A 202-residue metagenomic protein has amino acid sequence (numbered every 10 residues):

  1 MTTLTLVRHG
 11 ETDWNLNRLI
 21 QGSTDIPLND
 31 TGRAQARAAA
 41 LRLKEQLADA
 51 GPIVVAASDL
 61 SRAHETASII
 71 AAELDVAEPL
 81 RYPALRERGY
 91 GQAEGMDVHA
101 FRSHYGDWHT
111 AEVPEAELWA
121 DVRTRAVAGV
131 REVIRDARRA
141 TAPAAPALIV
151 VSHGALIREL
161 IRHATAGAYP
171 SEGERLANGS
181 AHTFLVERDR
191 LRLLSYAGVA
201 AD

Functional and structural regions predicted by a protein language model:
T2-T3, A39, E45, V76 (+4 more regions): Acidic, low-complexity terminal tails and accessory targeting/binding regions of phosphate-metabolizing enzymes
T2-T3, V7-A77, A120: Active-site-proximal alpha-helix that buttresses catalytic centers in soluble enzyme cores
L4, I53, P143-A155: Generic beta-sheet signal
T12, L156-I157: Short active-site segment of divalent metal-dependent hydrolases/proteases that encodes the spacing between
Q46-G51, V133-A147: Glycine-rich phosphate-binding loop signature in dinucleotide/nucleotide-binding domains
A57-S58, T124, V151-S152: Short beta-strand scaffold positions
I69, E159, H163: Active-site signature of alpha/beta-hydrolase-fold catalytic machinery across serine- and Asp/Cys-nucleophile hydrolases
I69-A128, S195: Phosphate-handling substructures
